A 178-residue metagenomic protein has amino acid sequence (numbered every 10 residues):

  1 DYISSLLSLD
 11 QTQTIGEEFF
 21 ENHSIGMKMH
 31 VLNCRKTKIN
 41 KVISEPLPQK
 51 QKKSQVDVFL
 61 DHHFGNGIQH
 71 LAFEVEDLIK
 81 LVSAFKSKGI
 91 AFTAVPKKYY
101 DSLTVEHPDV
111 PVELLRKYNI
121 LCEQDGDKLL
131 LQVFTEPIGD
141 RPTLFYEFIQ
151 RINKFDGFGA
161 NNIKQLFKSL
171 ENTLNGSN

Functional and structural regions predicted by a protein language model:
D1-T12, H23-N178: Glyoxalase I/VOC metalloenzyme domain signal
G16-E21: Short, solvent-exposed loop/turn elements at beta->coil junctions and helix N-caps that rim active or binding pockets
